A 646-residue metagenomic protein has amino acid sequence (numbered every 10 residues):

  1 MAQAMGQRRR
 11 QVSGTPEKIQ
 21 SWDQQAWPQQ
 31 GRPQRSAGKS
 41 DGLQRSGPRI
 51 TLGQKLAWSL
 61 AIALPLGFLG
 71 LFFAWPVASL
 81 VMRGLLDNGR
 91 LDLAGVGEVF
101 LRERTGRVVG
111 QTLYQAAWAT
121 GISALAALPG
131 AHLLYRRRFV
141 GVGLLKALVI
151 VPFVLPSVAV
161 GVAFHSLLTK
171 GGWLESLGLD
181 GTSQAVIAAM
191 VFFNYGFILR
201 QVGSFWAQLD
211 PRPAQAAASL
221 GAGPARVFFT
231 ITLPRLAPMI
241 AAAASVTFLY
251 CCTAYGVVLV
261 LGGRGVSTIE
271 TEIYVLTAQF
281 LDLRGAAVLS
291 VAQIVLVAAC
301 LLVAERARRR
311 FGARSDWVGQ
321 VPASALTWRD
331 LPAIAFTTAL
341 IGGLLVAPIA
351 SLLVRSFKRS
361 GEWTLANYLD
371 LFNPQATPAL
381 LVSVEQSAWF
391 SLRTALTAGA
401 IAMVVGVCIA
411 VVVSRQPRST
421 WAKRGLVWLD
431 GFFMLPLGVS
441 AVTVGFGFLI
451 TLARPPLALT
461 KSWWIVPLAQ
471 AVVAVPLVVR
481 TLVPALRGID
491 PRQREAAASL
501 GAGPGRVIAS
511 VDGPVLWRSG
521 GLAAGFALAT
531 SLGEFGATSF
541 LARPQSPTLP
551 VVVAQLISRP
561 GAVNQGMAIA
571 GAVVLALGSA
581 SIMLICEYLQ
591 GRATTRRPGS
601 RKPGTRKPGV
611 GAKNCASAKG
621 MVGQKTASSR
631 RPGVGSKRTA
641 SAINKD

Functional and structural regions predicted by a protein language model:
A2-R9, F139-V142, G196, G203-A218 (+13 more regions): C-terminal transmembrane helix and the adjacent membrane-cytosol boundary/short C-terminal tail of inner/organellar
Q3, S46-S79, G143, A147-V149 (+5 more regions): N-terminal signal-anchor/first transmembrane alpha helix
G38, G67-R107, L113-A117, G121 (+5 more regions): Short membrane-interfacial helix/loop motifs at transmembrane-helix boundaries
G47, Q54-K55, V99-R104, V258-A298 (+5 more regions): Interhelical loop and adjacent transmembrane-helix boundary motif in polytopic membrane transport permeases
P48-T51, L93-E98, G106, G141-L144 (+13 more regions): Membrane-interfacial helix termini and adjacent extracytoplasmic/periplasmic loops of multi-pass transporters
S59, L133-F164, A214, A323-F336 (+2 more regions): Cytoplasmic-entry segments and transmembrane alpha-helices of multi-pass inner-membrane transporters
A63-F68, G121, V151, F192-D210 (+10 more regions): Transmembrane alpha-helices
E103-L134, L289, Q293-A307, L380-R415: Transmembrane alpha-helix signature in integral membrane proteins
